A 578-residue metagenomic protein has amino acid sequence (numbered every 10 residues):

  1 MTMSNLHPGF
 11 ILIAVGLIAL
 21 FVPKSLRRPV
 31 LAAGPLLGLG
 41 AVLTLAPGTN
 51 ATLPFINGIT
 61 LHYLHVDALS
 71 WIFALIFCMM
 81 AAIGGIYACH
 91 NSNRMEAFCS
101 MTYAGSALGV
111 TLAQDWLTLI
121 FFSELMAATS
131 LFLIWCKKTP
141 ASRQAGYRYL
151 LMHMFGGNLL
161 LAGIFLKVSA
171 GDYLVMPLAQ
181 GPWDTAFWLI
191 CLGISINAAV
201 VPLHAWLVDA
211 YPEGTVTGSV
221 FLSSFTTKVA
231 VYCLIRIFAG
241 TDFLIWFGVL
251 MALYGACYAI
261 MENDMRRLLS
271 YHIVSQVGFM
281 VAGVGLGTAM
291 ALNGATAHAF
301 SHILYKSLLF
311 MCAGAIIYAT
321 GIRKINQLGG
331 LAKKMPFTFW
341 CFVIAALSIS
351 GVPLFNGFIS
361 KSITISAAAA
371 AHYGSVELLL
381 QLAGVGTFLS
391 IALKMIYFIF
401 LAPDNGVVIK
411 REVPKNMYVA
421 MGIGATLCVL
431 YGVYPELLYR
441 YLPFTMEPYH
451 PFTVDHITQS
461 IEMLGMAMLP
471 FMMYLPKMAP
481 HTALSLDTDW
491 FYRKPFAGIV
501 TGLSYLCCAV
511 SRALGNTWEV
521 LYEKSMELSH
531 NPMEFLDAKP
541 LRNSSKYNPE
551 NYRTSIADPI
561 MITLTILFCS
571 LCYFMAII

Functional and structural regions predicted by a protein language model:
M1-F98, D172-Y173, P177-L178, K494-A497: Transmembrane helix-loop-helix hairpins at membrane boundaries of multipass inner-membrane proteins
K24-P35, Q144-L151, K333-C341, R411-I423 (+1 more regions): Alpha-helical transmembrane segments and their helix-start/interface "positive-inside/aromatic belt" motifs in integral
N50-L64, A170-Q180, I235-I237, K361-A368 (+1 more regions): Membrane-interface helix termini and inter-helical loops of multi-pass transporters
N57-F73, Q180-F187, A367-L380, Y449-H456: Short aromatic-rich membrane-water interface segments that cap or initiate transmembrane helices in multi-pass membrane
I83-L119, A128-V413, V433: Hydrophobic transmembrane alpha-helices and their helix-loop junctions in integral membrane proteins
S348-I363, A425-M446, T517-K524, S570-A576: Alpha-helical transmembrane segments and their membrane-interface junctions in multi-pass membrane proteins
R411-M466: Hard-cation-handling environments
R440-V454, M478-I578: Aromatic-capped, Gly/Pro-kinked transmembrane alpha-helices
